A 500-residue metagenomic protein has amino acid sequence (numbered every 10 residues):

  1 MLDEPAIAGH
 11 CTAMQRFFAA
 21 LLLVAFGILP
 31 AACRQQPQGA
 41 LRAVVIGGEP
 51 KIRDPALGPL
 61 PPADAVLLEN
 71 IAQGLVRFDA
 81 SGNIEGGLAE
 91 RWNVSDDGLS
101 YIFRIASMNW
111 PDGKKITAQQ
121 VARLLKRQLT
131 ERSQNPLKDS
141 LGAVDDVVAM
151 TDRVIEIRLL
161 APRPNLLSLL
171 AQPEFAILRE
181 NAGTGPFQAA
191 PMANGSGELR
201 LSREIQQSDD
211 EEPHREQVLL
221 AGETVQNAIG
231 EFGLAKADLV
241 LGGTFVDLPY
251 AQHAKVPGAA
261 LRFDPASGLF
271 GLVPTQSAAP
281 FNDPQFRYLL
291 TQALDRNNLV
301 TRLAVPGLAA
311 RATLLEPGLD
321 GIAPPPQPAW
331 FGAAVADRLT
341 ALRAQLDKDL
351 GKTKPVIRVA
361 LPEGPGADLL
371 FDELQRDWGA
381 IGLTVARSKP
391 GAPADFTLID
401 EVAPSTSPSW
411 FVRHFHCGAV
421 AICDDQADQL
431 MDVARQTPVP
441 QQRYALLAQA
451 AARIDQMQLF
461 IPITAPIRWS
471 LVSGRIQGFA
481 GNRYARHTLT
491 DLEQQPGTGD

Functional and structural regions predicted by a protein language model:
R34, A386-R387, W410-G474: Extracytoplasmic/peripheral linker and loop segments enriched in polar/acidic and small residues with frequent Thr/Pro
V45-D96, K126: N-terminal lobe/hinge region of extracytoplasmic solute-binding protein
L67, R91-Q134, E231, P280: Aromatic- and charge-enriched surface segment that lines or borders ligand/interaction sites
A118-L124, L234, A266-T313, V356-G364 (+1 more regions): Alpha-helical secondary-structure segments
A161-Q217, T224-N227: Gly/Pro-rich hinge or "lid" segments in bacterial periplasmic/extracellular proteins
A193-G197, V218-S277, D400: Extracellular/periplasmic solute-recognition and catalytic clefts
Q292, P306-D349, G366: Structural transition elements
V472-D500: Long beta-strand-rich cores associated with HINT superfamily self-processing modules
